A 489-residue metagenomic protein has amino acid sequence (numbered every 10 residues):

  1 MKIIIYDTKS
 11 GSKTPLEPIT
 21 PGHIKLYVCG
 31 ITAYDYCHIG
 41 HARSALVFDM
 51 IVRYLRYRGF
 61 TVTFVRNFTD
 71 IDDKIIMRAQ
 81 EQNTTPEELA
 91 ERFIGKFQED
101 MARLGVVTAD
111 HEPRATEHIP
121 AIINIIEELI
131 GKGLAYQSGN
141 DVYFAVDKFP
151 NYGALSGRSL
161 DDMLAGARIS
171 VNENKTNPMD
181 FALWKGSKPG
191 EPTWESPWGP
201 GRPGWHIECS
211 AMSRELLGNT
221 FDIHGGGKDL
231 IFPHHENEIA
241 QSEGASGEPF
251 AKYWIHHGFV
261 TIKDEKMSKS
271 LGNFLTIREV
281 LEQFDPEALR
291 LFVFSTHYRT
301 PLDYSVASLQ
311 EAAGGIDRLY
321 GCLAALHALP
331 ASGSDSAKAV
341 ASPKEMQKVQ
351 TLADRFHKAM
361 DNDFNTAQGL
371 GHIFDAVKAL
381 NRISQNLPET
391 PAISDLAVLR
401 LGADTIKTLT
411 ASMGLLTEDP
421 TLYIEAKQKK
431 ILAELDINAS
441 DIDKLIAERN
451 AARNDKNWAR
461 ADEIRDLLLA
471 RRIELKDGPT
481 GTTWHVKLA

Functional and structural regions predicted by a protein language model:
M1-Y34, D49, T63, E99 (+1 more regions): Alpha-helical recognition segments enriched in aromatics with Gly/Pro capping that present substrate-recognition
S10-P15, I19-V107, D477, W484: N-terminal, positively charged nucleic-acid-binding surface of large information/translation enzymes
F60, L134, I473: Short phosphate-binding/catalytic loops that engage adenosine nucleotides
F68-D73, I94-F97, V107-I122, N140-F149: Short, glycine/charge-rich beta-strand/loop segments that flank catalytic centers and engage negatively charged groups
A79-P86, D110-T116, G227-K228: The substrate-binding groove and active-site-proximal loops of carbohydrate-active enzymes, especially glycoside
K266, F274-A489: Structural preference for alpha-helix termini/caps and helix-kink/transition segments
